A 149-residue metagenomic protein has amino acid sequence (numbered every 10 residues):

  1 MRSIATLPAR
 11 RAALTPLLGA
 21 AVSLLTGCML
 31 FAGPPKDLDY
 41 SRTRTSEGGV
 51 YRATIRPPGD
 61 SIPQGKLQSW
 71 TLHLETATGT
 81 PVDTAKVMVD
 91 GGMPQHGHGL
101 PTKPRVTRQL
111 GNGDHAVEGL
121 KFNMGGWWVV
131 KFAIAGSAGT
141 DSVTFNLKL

Functional and structural regions predicted by a protein language model:
R2-A9: Short, Lys/Arg-rich N-terminal segment immediately upstream of the first membrane anchor
R10-L14: N-terminal export leaders
T15-G27: Bacterial N-terminal signal peptides
C28-L149: Intrinsically disordered, low-complexity terminal tails/loops enriched in metal-binding residues
